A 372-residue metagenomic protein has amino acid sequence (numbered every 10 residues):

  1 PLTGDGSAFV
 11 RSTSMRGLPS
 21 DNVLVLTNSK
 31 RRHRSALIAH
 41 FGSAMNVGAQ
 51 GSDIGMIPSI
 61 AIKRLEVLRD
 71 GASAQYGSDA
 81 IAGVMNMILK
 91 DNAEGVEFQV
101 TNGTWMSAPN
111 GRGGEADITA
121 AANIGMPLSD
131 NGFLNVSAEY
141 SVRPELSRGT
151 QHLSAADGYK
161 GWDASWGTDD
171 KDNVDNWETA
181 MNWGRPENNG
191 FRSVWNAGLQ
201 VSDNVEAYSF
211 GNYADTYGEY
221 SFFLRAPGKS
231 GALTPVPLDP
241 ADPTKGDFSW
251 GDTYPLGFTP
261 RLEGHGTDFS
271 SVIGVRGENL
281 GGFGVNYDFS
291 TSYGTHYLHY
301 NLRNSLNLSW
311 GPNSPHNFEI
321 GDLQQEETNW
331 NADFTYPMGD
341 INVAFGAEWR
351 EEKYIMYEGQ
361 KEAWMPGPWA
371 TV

Functional and structural regions predicted by a protein language model:
P1-A36: Extracytoplasmic beta-strand/coil segments of soluble accessory domains associated with Gram-negative outer-membrane
R11-S14, L26, D53-G55, D79-T101 (+1 more regions): N-terminal periplasmic accessory domains that precede and gate Gram-negative outer-membrane beta-barrel machines
S20, S59, K90, S129-N131 (+3 more regions): Outer-membrane beta-barrel channels and translocator barrels
F41-M45, T104, Q151-K160, Y220-P240 (+3 more regions): Flexible, surface-exposed loop regions and adjacent strand-edge segments of Gram-negative outer-membrane beta-barrel
N46-G48, V67-L68, T101-M106, V174-M181 (+3 more regions): Extracytoplasmic loops and strand-loop junctions of Gram-negative outer membrane beta-barrel proteins
L65, M85-M87, V136: Non-catalytic regulatory/gating segments with a bias toward low-complexity or hydrophobic composition
P109-L256, P260-G282: Transmembrane beta-barrel wall of Gram-negative outer-membrane proteins
G198-Y217, F258-V372: Face-selective signature of the C-terminal outer-membrane beta-barrel domain
